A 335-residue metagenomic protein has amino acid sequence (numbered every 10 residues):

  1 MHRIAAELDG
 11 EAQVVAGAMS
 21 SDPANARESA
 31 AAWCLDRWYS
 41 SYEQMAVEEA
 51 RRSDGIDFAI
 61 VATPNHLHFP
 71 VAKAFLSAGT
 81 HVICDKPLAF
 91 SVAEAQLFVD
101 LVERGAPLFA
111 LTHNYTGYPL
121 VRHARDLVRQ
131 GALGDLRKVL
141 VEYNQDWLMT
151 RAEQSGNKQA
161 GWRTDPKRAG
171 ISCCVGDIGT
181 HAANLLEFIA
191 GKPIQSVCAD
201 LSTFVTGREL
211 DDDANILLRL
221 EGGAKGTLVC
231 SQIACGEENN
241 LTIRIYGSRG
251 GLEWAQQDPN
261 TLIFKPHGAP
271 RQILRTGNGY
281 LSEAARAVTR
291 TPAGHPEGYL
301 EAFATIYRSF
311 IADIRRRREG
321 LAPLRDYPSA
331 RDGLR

Functional and structural regions predicted by a protein language model:
M1-W33: N-terminal Rossmann-like dinucleotide-binding module
V14, L35, G55-I56, L136 (+1 more regions): Local beta-strand N-terminus motif with an aromatic residue
R37-L101: Beta-loop-alpha module in the N-terminal Rossmann-like domain of NAD(P)-dependent dehydrogenases, especially those
C84, F90, F109-L111, W254: Hydrophobic residues in well-ordered beta-strands that form the structural core
L108, Y115-R208, L262: Predominantly a Rossmann-like dinucleotide-binding segment in NAD(P)-dependent oxidoreductases
G176-G251, Q256-N260: Glycine-rich, aromatic-lined ligand/substrate-binding cores of catalytic and carbohydrate-binding domains
F188, N215, L220, R249-P328: C-terminal glycine/acidic-rich active-site capping loop/insertion
